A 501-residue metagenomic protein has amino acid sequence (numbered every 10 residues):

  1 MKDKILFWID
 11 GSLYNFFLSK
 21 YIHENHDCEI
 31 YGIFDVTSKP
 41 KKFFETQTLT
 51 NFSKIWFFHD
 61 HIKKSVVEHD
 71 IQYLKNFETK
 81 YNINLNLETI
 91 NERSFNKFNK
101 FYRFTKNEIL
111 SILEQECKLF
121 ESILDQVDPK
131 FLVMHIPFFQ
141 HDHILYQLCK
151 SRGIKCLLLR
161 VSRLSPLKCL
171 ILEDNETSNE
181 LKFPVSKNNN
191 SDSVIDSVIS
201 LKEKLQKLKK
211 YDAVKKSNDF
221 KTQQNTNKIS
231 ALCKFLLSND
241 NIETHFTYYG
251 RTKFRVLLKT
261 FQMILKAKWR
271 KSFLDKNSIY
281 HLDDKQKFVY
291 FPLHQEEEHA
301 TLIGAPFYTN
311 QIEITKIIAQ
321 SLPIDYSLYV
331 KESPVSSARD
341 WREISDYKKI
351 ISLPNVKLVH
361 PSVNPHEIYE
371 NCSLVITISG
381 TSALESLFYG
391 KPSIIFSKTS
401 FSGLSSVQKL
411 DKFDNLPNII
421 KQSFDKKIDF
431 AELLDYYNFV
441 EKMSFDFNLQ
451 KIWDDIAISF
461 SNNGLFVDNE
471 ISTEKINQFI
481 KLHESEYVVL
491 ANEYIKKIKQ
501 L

Functional and structural regions predicted by a protein language model:
M1-S12, D35-V36, T105, V133 (+1 more regions): Nucleotide-activated donor-dependent transferases that construct or modify glycoconjugates
W8-H26, Y146, F307-L322: Histidine-anchored nucleotide/phosphate-binding helix
Y21, N25-F120, L164-K271, N477 (+2 more regions): Conserved N-terminal ligand/cofactor-binding loop architecture of enzyme catalytic domains
K118-K182: Conserved nucleotide-sugar donor-interacting segment of glycosyltransferase catalytic cores, predominantly GT-B
M134-H135, H141, R160, L167 (+1 more regions): A donor-sugar binding/catalytic signature common to diverse glycosyltransferases and related nucleotide-sugar
R160, S382-F447: Catalytic binding pocket for nucleotide-activated donors in carbohydrate/polymer assembly enzymes
D283-A319, E332-S336: Active-site donor-nucleotide binding/catalytic segment of nucleotide-sugar enzymes
I317-H360: Catalytic donor nucleotide-activated moiety binding site of glycosyltransferases and closely related
